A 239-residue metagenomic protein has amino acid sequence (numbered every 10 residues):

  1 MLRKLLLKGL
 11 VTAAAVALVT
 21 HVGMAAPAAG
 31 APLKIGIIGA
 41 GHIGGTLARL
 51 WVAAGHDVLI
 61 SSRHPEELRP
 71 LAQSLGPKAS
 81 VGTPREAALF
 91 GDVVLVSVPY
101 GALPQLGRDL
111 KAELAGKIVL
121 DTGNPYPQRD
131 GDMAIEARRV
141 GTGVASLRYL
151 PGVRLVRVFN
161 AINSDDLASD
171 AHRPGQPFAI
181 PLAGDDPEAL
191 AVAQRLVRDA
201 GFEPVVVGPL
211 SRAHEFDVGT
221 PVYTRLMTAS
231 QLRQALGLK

Functional and structural regions predicted by a protein language model:
L2-L7, V11: N-terminal export leaders
G23-P70: NAD(P)+-binding Rossmann beta1-loop-alpha1 motif at the extreme N-terminus of oxidoreductases
P32, F90, G116, G152-L155: A glycine-biased structural micro-motif
G76-A79, T83-I118, T122-D130: Rossmann-like NAD(P)-binding element
G123-D165, S169-A171: Rossmann-fold NAD(P)-binding glycine/threonine-rich loop
Y149-L155, R173-A213, V218-V222, S230-K239: Internal alpha-helical scaffold of NAD(P)-dependent oxidoreductase catalytic cores
